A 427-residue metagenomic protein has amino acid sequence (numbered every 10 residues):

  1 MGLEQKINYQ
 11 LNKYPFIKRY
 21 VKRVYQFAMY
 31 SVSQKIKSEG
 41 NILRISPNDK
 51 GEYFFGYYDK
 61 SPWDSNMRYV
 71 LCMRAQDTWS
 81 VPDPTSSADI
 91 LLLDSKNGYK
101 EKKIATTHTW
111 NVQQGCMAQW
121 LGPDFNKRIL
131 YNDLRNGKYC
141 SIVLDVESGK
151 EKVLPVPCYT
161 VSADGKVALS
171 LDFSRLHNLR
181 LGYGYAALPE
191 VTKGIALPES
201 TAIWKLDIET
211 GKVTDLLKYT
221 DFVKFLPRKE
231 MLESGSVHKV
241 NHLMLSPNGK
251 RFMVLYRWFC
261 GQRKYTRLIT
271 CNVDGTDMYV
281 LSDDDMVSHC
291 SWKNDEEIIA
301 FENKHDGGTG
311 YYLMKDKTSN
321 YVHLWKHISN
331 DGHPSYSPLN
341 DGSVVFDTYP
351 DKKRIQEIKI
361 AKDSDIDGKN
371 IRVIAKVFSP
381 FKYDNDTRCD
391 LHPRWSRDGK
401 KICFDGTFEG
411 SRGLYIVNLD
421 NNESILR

Functional and structural regions predicted by a protein language model:
K6, Y14-S31, T85-L91, F173-L226 (+1 more regions): Predominantly five- to eight-bladed beta-propeller fold
L43-Y53, K103-V112, V213-G235, I371-N385: Surface-exposed loop and turn segments in beta-propeller and other repeat-based domains that flank or scaffold
G51-D59, Q76-D77, P82-L134: Blade-loop segments of beta-propeller domains
D59-L71, W110-I129, D133-L134, Y159-V167 (+5 more regions): Blade-terminus and WD-like Trp-Asp/Gly-His loop motifs, strongest in beta-propeller folds
M73-S87, L171-S200, V254-Y265, D347-I355: Short, conserved, GDST-rich strand-edge loop motifs in beta-rich repeat architectures
T107-A202, L217-L232: Asp-box/WD-like beta-propeller blade repeats and closely related beta-sheet repeat scaffolds
S282-S288, L324-S335, G368-R394: Conserved blade-ending motifs and adjacent loop-strand segments that build the rim/top face of beta-propeller domains
D306-T309, L324-N370: Loop/turn-rich, solvent-exposed surfaces of beta-rich toroidal or solenoidal domains
